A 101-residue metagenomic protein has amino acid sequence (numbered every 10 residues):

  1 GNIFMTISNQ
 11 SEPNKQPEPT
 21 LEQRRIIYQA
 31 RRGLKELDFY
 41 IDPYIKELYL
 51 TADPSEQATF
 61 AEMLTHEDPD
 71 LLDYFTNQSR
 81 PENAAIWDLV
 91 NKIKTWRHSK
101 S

Functional and structural regions predicted by a protein language model:
F4-A58, E62-S101: Positively charged, polar, low-complexity stretches
